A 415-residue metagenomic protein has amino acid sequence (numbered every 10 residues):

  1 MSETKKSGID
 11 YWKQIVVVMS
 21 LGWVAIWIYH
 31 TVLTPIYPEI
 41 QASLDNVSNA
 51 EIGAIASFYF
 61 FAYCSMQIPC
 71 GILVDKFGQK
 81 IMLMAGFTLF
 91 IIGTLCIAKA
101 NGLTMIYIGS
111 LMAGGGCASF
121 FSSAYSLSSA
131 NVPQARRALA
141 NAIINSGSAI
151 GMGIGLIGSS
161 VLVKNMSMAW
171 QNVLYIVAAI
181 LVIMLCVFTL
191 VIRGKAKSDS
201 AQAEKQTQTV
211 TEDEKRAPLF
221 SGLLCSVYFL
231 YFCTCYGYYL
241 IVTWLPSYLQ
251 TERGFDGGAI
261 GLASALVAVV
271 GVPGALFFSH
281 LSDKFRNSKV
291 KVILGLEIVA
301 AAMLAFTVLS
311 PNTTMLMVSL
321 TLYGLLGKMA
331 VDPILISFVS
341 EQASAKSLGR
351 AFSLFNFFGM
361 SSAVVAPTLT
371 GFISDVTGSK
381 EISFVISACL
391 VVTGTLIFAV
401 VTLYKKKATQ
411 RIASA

Functional and structural regions predicted by a protein language model:
L33-T34, G222-A275, I336: Extracytoplasmic gate region of multi-pass secondary transporters
S65-L103: Conserved MFS/SLC helix-loop-helix module at the cytosolic interface between two early adjacent transmembrane helices
M66-G78, A275-N287, S374-D375: Helix-to-loop junctions at the C-terminal end of transmembrane segments in multipass secondary transporters
K76-G86, D283-E297: Cytoplasmic membrane-interface "Motif A"-like loop-to-helix N-cap segments of 12-TM Major Facilitator Superfamily
G109-I150: Cytoplasmic helix-loop-helix junction between adjacent transmembrane helices in 12-TM secondary transporters
I143-R193: Helix-loop-helix hairpin linking two adjacent transmembrane segments in secondary transporters
S288-L335: C-terminal transmembrane helical hairpin of 12-TM major facilitator-type secondary transporters
S340-S379: A late C-terminal transmembrane helix in Major Facilitator Superfamily
